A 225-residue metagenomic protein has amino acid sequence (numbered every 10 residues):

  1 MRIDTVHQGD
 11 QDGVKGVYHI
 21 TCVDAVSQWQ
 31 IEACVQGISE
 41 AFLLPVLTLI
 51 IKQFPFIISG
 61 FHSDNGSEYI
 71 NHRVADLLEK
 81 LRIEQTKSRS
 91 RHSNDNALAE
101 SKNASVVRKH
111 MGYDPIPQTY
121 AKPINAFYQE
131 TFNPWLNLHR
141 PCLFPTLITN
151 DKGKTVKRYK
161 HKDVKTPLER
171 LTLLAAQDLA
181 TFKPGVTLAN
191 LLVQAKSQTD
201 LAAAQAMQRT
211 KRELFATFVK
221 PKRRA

Functional and structural regions predicted by a protein language model:
M1-Q30: An active-site-proximal beta-strand-loop segment
D4, C22, Q28, L47 (+4 more regions): Mobile genetic element proteins and their domesticated derivatives, centered on retroelements and DNA transposons
K15, V23, E32-P55: Active-site beta-loop-alpha junctions of metal-dependent nucleic acid enzymes, especially the RNase H-like/DDE
V23, L49-P55, R73-K87: Short, surface-exposed basic-aromatic patches at helix termini and helix-loop junctions that form
S63-N65, Y69-L78, Q85-M111: RNase H-like two-metal-ion nuclease catalytic core shared by retroviral integrases and related mobile-element nucleases
K80-I83, A99-Y120, F132-R140: Active-site proximal helix-loop segment of RNase H-like, two-metal nucleases, encompassing DDE(D)
E130-L171: Charged, gly/pro-enriched flexible loop segments at helix/strand junctions
T155-A225: Protein C-terminal end segments and domain termini
